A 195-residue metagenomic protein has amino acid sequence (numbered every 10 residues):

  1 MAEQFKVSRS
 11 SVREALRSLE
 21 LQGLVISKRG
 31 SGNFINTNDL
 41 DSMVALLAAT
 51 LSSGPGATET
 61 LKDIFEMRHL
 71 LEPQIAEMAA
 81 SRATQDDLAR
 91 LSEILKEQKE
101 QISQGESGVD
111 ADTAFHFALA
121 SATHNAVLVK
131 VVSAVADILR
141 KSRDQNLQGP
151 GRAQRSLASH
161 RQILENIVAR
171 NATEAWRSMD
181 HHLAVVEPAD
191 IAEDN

Functional and structural regions predicted by a protein language model:
M1-M67, E77: Short linear motifs at protein or domain termini
S10, P55-K62, E66, Q85 (+3 more regions): Residues at secondary-structure transition points
S31, D39, F115, H124 (+1 more regions): A generic "binding-loop/recognition-motif" signal
P55-K62, A79-R82, K99-S103, T123-H124 (+1 more regions): A ubiquitous short alpha-helical element
H69-A83, A118-H124: Helix-loop "lid/cap" segments that line or gate small-molecule binding pockets
D87-R90, E174: Alpha-helical positions within canonical tetratricopeptide repeat
L95-E100, S107-D110, H116, K130-N195: C-terminal all-alpha effector/ligand-binding and dimerization domain of prokaryotic HTH-type transcriptional repressors
